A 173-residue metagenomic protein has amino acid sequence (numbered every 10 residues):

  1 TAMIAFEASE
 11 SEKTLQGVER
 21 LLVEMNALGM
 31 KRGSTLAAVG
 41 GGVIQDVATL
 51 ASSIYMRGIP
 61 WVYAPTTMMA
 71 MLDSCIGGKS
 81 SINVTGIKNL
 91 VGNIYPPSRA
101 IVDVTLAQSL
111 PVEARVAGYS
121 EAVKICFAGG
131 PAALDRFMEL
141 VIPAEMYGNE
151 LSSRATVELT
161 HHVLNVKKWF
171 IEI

Functional and structural regions predicted by a protein language model:
T1-T35: ATP/NTP phosphate-donor binding region
I4, A38-V39, A64: Structural motif
T14, V18, V112-Y119, G130 (+2 more regions): Generic structural signal for well-ordered, non-membrane alpha-helical segments in soluble metabolic enzymes
L22, M138, L164-K168: Amphipathic, well-packed alpha-helical segments that form the structural scaffold of globular domains
M30, S34-A51: Glycine/serine-rich anion-binding loops at beta->alpha junctions that coordinate negatively charged ligand groups
T49-M146: A glycine/threonine-rich phosphate-anchoring loop and its flanking beta-alpha core in nucleotide/phosphate-binding
A144-I173: Active-site segments that bind and position negatively charged phosphate/pyrophosphate groups
